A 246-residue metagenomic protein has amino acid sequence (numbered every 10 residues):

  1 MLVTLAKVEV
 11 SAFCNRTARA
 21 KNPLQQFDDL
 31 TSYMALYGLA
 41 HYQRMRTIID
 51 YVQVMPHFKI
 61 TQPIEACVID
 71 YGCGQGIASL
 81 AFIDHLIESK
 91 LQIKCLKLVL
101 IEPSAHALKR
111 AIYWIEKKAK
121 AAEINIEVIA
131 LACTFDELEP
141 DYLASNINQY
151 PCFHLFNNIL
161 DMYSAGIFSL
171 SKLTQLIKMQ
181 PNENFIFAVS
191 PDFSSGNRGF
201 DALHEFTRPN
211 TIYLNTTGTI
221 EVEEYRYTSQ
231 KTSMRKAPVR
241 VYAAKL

Functional and structural regions predicted by a protein language model:
M1-T17: N-terminal auxiliary segments of SAM/dcSAM-dependent transferases
R19-K59: Class I SAM-dependent methyltransferase Rossmann-like catalytic core, especially the SAM/SAH-binding loop
Q75-Q92: Conserved SAM-binding loop of SAM-dependent methyltransferases across substrates and taxa, primarily the Class I
S104: Conserved SAM/SAH-binding beta-strand->alpha-helix loop
K109-N148: S-adenosyl-L-methionine
Y150-G166: A short SAM/SAH-binding and catalytic strip from SAM-dependent methyltransferases
P181-D192: Conserved beta-strand signature within the Rossmann-like core of class I S-adenosyl-L-methionine
N197-L246: Class I S-adenosyl-L-methionine
